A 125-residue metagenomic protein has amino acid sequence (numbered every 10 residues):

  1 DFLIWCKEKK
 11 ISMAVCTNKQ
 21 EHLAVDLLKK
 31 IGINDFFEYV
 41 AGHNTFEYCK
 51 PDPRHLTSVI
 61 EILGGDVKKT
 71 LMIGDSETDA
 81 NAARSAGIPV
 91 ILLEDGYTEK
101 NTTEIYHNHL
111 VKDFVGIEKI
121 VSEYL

Functional and structural regions predicted by a protein language model:
D1-K10: Catalytic-core regions built around general acid/base machinery
I4, Q20-E21, V25-L125: Asp-based, Mg2+/Mn2+-dependent phosphohydrolase catalytic module
